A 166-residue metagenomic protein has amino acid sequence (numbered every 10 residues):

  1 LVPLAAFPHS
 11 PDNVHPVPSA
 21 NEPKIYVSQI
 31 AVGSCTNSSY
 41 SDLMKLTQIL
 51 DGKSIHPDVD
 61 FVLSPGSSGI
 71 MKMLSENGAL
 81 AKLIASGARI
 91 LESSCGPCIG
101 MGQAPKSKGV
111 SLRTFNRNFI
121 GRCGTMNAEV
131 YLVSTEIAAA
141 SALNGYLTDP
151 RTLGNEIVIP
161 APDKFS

Functional and structural regions predicted by a protein language model:
L1-S166: Fe-S-dependent hydro-lyases/dehydratases of central metabolism
